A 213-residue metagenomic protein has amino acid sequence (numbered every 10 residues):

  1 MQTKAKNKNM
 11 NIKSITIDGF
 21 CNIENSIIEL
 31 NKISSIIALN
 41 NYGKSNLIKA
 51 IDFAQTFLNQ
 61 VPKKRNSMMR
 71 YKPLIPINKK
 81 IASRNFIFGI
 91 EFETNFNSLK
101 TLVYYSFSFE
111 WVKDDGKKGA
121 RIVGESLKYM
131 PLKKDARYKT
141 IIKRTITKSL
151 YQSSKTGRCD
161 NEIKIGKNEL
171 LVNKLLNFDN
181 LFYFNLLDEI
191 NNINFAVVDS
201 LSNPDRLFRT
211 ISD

Functional and structural regions predicted by a protein language model:
Q2-E24: N-terminal pre-Walker A segment at the start of P-loop NTPase domains
D18, E91-N95, K128-L132: A generic structural motif
N25-N31: Phosphate-binding P-loop
I36: Hydrophobic anchor at the beta1->P-loop junction of P-loop NTPases
N40: The conserved Walker
K44: Conserved lysine of the Walker
I48-D115: Conserved P-loop NTP-binding catalytic core
K100-D213: Electropositive, glycine-dotted interaction segments that contact anionic polymers or phosphate-rich ligands
